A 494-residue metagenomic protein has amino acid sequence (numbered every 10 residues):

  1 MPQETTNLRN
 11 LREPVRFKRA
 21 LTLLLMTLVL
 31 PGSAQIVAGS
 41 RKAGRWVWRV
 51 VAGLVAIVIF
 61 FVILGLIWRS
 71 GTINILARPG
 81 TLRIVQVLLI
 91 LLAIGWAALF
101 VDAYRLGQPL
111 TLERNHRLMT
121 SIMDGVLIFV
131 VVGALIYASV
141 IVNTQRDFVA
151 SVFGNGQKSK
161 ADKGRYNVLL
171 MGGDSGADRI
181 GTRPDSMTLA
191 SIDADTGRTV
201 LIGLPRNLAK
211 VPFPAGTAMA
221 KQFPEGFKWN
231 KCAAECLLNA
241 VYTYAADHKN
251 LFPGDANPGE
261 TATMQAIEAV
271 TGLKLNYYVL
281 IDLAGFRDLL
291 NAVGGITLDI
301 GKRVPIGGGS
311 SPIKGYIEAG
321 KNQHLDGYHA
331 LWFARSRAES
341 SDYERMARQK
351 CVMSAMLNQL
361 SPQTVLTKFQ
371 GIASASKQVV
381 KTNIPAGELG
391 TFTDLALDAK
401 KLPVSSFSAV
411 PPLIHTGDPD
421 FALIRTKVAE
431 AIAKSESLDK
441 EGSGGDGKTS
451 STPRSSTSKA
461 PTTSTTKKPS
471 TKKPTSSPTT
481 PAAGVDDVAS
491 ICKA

Functional and structural regions predicted by a protein language model:
M1-R16: Actinobacteria-biased recognition of intrinsically disordered, low-complexity terminal regions
R12-V15, R19, A43, N74-V87 (+1 more regions): Membrane-interfacial loop-to-transmembrane-helix junctions in polytopic alpha-helical membrane proteins
R16-A43, W48-V55: Hydrophobic, aromatic-rich membrane-embedded alpha-helical segments
Q35-A43, W96-L118: Cytoplasmic membrane-interface segments at the C-terminal ends of transmembrane helices
V50-Q108: Membrane-embedded alpha-helical segments of integral membrane proteins
L91-V101, F129-G133, G390, P403: Alpha-helical transmembrane segments
E113-T144: Internal/C-terminal transmembrane anchor helices
Y137-A494: Non-catalytic, solvent-exposed segments at the cell envelope interface
